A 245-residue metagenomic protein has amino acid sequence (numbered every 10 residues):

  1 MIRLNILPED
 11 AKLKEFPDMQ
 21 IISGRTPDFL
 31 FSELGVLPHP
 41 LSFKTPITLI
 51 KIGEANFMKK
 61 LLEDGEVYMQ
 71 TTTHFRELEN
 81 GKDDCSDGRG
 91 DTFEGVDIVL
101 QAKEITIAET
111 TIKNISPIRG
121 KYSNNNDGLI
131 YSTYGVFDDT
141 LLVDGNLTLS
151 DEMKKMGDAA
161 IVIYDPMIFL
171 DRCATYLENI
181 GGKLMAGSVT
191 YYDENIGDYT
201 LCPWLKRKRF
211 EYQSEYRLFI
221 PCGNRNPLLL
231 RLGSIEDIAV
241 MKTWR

Functional and structural regions predicted by a protein language model:
M1-R245: NAD-dependent ADP-ribosyltransferases
